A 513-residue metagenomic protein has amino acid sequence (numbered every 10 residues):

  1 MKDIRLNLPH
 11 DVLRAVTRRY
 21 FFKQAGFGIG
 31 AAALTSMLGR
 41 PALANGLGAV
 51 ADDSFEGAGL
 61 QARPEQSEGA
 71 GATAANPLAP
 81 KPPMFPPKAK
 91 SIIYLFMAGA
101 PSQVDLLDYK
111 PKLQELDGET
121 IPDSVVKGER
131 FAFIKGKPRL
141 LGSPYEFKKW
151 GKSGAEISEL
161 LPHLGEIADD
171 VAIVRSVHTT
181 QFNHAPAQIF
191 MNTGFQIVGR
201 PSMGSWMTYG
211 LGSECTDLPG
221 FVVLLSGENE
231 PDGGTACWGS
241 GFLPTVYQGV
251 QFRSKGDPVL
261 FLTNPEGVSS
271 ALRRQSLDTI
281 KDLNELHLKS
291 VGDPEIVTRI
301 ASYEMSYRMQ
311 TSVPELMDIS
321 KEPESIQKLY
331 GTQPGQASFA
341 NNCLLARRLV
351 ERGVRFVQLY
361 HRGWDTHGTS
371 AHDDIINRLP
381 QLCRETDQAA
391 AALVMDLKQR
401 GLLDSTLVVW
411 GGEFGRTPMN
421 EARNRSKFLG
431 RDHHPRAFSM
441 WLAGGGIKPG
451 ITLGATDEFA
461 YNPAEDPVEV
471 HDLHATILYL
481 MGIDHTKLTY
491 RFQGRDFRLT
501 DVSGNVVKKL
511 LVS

Functional and structural regions predicted by a protein language model:
K2-S513: Ligand-binding pockets and gating/stacking loops
